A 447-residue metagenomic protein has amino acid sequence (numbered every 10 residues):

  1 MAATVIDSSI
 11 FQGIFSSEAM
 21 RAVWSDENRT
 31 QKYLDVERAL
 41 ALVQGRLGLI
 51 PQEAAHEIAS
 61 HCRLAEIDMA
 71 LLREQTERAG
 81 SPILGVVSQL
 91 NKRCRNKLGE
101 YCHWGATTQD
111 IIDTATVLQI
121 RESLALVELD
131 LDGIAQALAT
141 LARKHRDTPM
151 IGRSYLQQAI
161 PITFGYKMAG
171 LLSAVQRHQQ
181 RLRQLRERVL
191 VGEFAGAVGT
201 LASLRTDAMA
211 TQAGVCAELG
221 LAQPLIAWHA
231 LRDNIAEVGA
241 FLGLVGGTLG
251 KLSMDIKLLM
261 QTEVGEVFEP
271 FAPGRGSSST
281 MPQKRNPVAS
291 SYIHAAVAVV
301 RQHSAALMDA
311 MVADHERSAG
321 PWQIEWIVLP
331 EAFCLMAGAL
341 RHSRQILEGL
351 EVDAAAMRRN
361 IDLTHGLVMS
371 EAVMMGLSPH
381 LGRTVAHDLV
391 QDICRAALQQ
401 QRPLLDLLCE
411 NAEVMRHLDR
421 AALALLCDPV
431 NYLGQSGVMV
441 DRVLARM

Functional and structural regions predicted by a protein language model:
A2-A195, L201, D207-G214, Q223 (+4 more regions): A helix-coil-helix interface module used to build multimeric assemblies and to scaffold catalytic/cofactor sites
A65, G80-I83, L131-L138, M168-L182 (+6 more regions): Alpha-helical transition-metal enzyme core signature, strongest for iron centers
Q119, Y166, A236-L244, A372-H380: Short, well-ordered beta-strand elements within core beta-sheets of diverse protein domains
R143-G165, V267-K284, H315-I324, E348-V368: Glycine-rich cofactor-pocket loops
M168, Q212-V238, L242-V245: Conserved beta-strand/loop scaffold segments within soluble protein domains that form the structured core and edges
L231-E266, F271-L335: A conserved active-site cap/scaffold subdomain adjacent to cofactor or substrate pockets
Y292, V299-R383, L389: Long, amphipathic alpha-helical stalk/connector segments used for oligomerization, subunit docking, or mechanical
A337, S370-H417: C-terminal hydrophobic structural anchor segments that stabilize assembly/packing rather than catalytic chemistry
